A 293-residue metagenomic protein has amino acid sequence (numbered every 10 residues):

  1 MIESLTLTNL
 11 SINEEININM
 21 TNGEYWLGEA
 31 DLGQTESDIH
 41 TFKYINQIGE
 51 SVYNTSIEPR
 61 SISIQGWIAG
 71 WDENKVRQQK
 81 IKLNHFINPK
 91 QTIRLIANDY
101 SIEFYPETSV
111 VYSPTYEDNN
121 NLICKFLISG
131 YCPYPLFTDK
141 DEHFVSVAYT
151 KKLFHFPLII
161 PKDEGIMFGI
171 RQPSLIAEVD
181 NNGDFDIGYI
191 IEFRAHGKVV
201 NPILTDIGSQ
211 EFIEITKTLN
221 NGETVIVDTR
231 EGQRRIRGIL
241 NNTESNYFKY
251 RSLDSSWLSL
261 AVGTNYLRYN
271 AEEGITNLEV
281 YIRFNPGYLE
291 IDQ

Functional and structural regions predicted by a protein language model:
M1-T41: Polar/acidic, low-complexity leader/linker segments enriched in S/T/G and N/D
I2-L10, I93-L95, N201-L204, R234-I239: Short polybasic amphipathic segments
T6, Q65, D72-S113, Y266-R268: Short, acidic/charged, Gly/Pro-enriched secondary-structure junctions
L27-S63: Short, solvent-exposed beta-alpha or beta-beta edge segments that form flexible loop/patches at the rim of ligand
G49-W71, N121-P135, N265: Oligomerization/assembly interface segments of phage tail-like spikes and tubes
I96-D139: Short beta-strand and beta-hairpin "edge-sheet" elements
T138-S146: Short, charged, solvent-exposed linker or helix-capping segments at domain edges/interfaces that act as flexible hinges
V145-Q293: Intrinsically disordered, low-complexity segments enriched in serine, threonine, and glycine
